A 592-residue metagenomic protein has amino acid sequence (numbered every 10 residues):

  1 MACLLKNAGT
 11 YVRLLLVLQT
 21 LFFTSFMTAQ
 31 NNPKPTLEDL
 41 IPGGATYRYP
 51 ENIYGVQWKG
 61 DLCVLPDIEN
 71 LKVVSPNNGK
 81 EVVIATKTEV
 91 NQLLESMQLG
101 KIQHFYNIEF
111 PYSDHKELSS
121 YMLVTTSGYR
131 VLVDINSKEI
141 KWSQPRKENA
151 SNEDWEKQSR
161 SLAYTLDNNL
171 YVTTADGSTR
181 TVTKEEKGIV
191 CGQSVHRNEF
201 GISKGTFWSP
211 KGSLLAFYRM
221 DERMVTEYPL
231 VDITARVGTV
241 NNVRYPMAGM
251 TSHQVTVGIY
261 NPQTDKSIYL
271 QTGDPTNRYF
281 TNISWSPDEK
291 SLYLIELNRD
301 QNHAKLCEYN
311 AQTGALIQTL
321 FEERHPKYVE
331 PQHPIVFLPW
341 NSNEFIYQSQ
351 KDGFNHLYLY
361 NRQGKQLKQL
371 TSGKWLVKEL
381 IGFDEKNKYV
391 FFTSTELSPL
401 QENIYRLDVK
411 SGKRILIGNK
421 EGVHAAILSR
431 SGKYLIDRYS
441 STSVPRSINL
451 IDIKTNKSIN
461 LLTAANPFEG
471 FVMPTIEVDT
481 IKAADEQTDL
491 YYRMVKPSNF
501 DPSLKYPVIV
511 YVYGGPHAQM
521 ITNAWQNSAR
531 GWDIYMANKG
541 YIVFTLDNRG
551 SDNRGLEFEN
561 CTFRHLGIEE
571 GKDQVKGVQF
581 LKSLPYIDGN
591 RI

Functional and structural regions predicted by a protein language model:
A2-L16: Bacterial N-terminal signal peptides that target proteins for export
L14-S25: Bacterial N-terminal signal peptides
T24-T28, V543: Generic detector of N-terminal low-structure segments
A29-A425, K433-Y434, T442-R446, I451: Beta-propeller folds
E227, E289, V423-I592: Serine-hydrolase catalytic core recognition
